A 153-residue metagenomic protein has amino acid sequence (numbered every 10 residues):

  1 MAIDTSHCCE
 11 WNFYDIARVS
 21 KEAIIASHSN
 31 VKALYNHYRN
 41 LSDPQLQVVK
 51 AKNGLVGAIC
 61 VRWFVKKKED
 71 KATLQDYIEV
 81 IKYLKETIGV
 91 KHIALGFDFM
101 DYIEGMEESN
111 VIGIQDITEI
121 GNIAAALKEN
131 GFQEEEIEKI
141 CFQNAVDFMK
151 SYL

Functional and structural regions predicted by a protein language model:
M1, C8-E10, S29-K32, V61-W63 (+1 more regions): Active-site beta-loop-alpha junctions enriched in small/polar residues
M1-I25, Y38-N53, Q75-K91: Histidine/acidic residue-rich metal-binding segments in metalloenzymes
I3, H28, V56, D98 (+1 more regions): Conserved, mostly hydrophobic/aromatic
T5-C8, K52, I59-C60, I137 (+1 more regions): Glycoside hydrolase catalytic-domain context in secreted enzymes
N30-R39, C60-Q75, E104-I117: Acidic/histidine-rich helix-loop elements that form or flank divalent-metal/phosphate-binding sites at the catalytic
N53, G57-F64, G96: Short acidic, glycine-rich surface-loop motifs adjacent to enzyme active sites
I88-G113: Short acidic/histidine-rich active-site segments
Q115-L153: Mid-to-C-terminal alpha-helical segments outside catalytic/metal-binding sites
